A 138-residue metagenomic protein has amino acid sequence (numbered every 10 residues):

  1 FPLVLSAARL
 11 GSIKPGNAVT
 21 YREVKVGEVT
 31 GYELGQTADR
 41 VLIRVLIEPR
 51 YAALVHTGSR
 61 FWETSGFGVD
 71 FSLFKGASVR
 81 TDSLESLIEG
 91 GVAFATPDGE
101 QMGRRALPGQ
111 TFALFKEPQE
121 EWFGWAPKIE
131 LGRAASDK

Functional and structural regions predicted by a protein language model:
F1-K138: Extracytoplasmic/periplasmic terminal helices and flexible tails
